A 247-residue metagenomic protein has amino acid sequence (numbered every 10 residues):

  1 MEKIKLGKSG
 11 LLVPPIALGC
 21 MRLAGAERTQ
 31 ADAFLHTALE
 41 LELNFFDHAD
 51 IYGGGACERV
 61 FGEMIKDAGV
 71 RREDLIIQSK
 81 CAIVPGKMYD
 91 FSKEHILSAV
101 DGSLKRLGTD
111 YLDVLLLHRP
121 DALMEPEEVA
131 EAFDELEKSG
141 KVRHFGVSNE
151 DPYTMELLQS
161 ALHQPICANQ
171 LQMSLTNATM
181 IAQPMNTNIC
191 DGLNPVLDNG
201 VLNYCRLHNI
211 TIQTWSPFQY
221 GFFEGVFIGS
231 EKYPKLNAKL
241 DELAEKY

Functional and structural regions predicted by a protein language model:
M1-L75, K138, Q219-G221: N-terminal binding-site loop/beta-alpha segment at the start of enzyme catalytic domains that lines or forms
L6, L18, F46, F61 (+7 more regions): Conserved, mostly hydrophobic/aromatic
G19-T29, C81-E94, L123: Active-site mouth loops of central-metabolism enzymes
M21-L23, A49-Y52, K80-V84, L117-P120 (+3 more regions): Active-site beta-loop-alpha junctions enriched in small/polar residues
A26-A38, F91-L107, Y153-E156: Short, acidic/polar
L43, T109-L112, V142, I166: A structural motif
L104-E125: Active-site groove signature of glycoside hydrolases
M124-Y247: Beta/alpha (TIM)-barrel catalytic core signal, keyed to glycine-rich beta->alpha loops juxtaposed to Asp/Glu that bind
